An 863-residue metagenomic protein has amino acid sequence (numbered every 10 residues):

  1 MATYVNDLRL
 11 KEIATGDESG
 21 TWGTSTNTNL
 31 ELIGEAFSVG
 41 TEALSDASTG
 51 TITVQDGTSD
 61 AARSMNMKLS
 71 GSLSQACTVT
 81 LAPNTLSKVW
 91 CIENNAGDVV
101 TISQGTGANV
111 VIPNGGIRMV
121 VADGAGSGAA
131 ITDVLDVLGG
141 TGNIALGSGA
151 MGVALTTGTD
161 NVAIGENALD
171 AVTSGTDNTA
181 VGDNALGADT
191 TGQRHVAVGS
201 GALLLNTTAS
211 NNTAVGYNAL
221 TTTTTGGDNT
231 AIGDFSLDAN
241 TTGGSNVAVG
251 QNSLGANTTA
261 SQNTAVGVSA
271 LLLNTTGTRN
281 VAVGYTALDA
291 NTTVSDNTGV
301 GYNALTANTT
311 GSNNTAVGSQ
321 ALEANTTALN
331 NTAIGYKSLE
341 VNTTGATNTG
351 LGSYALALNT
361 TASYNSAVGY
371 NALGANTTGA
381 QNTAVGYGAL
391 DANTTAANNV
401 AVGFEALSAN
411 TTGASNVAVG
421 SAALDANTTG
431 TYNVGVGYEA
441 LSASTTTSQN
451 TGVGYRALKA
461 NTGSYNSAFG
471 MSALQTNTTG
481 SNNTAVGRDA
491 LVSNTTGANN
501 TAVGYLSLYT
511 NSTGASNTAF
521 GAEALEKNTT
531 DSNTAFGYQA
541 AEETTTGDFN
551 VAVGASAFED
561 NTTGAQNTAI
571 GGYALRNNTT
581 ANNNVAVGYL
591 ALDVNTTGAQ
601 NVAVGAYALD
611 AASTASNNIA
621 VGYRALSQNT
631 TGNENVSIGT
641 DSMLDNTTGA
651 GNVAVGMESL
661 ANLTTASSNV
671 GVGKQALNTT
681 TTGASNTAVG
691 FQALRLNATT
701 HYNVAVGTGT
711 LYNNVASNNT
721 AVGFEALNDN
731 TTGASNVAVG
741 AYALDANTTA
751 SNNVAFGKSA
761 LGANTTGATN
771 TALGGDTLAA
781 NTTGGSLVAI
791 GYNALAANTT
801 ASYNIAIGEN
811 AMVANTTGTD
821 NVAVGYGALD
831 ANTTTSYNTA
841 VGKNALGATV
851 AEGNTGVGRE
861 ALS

Functional and structural regions predicted by a protein language model:
M1-R9, A14-V100: Exposed extracellular interaction/assembly regions and N-terminal maturation sites
L30-S38, D98-G105, V121-L135: Short, surface-exposed terminal/edge motifs of secreted or surface/virion proteins that either
C91, M119-V121: Residues within well-ordered beta-strands of beta-sheet-rich folds
G105-T106, N854: Short, glycine/charged-enriched secondary-structure capping and boundary segments
A108-V110: Surface-exposed loop/edge segments in extracytoplasmic proteins
N114-I117: Tight coil/turn sites that cap or link beta-strands
A122, V134-S863: Glycine- and small/polar-enriched repetitive beta-structure motifs of secreted/surface proteins
